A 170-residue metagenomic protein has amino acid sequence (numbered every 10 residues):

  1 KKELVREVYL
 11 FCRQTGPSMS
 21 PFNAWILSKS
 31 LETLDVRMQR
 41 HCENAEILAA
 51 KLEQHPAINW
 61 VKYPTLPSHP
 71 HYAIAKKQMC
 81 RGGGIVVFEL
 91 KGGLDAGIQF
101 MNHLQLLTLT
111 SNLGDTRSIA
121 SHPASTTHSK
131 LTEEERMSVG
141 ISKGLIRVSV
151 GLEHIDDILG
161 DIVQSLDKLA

Functional and structural regions predicted by a protein language model:
K1-I85, E89-R117: Active-site C-terminal subdomain of aminotransferase-like
R37, S118-A170: PLP-dependent enzyme catalytic core of the Aspartate aminotransferase-like
